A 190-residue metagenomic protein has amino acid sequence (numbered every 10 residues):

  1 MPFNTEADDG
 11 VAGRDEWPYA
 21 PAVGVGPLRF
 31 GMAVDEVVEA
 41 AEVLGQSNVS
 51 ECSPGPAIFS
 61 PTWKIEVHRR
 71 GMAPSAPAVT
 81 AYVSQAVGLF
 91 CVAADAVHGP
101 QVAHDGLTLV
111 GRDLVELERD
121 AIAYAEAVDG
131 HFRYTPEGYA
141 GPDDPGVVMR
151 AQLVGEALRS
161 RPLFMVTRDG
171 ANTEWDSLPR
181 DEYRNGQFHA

Functional and structural regions predicted by a protein language model:
M1-V23, S47-L109, Y124-A190: Amphipathic N-proximal alpha-helical interface segments
L28-S47, R112-A127: Amphipathic alpha-helical segments
